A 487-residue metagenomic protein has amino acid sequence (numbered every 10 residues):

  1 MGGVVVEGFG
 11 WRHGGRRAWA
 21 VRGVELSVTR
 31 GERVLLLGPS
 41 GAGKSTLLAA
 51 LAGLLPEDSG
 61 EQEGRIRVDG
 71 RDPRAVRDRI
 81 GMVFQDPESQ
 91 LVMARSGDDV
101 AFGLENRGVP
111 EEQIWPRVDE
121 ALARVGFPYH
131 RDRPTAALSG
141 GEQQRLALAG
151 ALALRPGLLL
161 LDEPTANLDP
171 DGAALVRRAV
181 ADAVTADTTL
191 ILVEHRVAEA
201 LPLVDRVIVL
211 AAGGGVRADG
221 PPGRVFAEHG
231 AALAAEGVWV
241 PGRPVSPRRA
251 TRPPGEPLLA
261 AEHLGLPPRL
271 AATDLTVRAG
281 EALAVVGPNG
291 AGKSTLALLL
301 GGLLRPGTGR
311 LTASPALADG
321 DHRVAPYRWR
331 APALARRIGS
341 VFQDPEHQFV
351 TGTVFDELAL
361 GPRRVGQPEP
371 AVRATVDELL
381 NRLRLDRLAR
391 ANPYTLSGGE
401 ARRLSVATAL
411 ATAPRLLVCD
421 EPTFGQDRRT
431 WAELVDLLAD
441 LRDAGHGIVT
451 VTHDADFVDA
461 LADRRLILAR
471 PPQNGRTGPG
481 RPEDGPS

Functional and structural regions predicted by a protein language model:
L37-P39, V286-P288: The feature captures the beta-strand-to-loop junction immediately N-terminal to the Walker
A52, G301: Helix-to-loop junction immediately C-terminal to a conserved catalytic motif
L55, R65-V76, R310-A333: ABC ATPase NBD Q-loop/coupling interface
E112-H130, P370-L388: Conserved ABC ATPase "signature" region
P134-L138, E142, N392-L396, E400: Conserved ABC ATPase signature
L148-A149, V406: Hydrophobic anchor residue at the start of the ABC signature
A151-L152, A409-L410: ABC ATPase C-loop
L159-E163, L417-D420: Catalytic Walker B motif of ABC-type/P-loop ATPase nucleotide-binding domains
